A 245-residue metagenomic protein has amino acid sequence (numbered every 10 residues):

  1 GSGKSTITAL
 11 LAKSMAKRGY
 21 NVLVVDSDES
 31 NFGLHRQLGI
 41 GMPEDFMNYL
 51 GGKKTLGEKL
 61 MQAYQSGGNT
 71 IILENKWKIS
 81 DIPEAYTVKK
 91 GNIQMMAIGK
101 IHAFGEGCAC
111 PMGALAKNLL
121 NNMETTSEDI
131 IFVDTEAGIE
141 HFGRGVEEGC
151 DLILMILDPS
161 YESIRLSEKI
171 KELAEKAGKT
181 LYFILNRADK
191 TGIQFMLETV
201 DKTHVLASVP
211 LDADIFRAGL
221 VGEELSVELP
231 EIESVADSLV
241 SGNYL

Functional and structural regions predicted by a protein language model:
G1: Walker A (P-loop) phosphate-binding loop of P-loop NTPases
K4: Conserved lysine of the Walker
L10-K13, K17-R18, P111-R217: Conserved catalytic-core segment of NTP-binding enzymes
S14-G91: N-terminal phosphate/diphosphate-binding loop that engages ATP/GTP or pyrophosphate donors across diverse enzyme folds
G68-A137: Phosphate-binding/switch loop-helix module in NTP-utilizing enzymes
A218-P230: C-terminal boundary of histidine-terminating zinc-finger modules
E231-L245: C-terminal alpha-helix
